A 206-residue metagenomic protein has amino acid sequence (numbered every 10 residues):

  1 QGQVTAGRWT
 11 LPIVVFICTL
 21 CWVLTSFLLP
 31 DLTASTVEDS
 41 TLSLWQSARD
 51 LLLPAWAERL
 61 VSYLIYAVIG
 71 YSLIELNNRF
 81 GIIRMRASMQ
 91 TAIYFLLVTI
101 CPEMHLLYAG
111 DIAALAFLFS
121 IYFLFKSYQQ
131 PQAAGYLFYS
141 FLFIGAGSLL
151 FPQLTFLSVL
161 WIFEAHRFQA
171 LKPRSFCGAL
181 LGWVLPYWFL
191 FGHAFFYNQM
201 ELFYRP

Functional and structural regions predicted by a protein language model:
Q1-I17, I83: N-terminal membrane topogenic signal
W22-D39, S175-P206: Transmembrane catalytic cores of multi-pass membrane glycosyltransferases and polysaccharide-assembly enzymes
L64-F80: Transmembrane-helix motifs of polytopic, lipid-linked glycan transferases
A87-P102, A114-F119, S140: Membrane-embedded helix bundles of polyisoprenyl
H105-I112: Short acidic/glycine- and proline-prone juxtamembrane loop motifs at membrane-interface regions of multi-pass membrane
S120-G135: Membrane-interface transmembrane helices that cradle and orient dolichyl/undecaprenyl
Y136-P152: Membrane-interface alpha helices of multi-pass inner-membrane proteins
L157-L181: Perimembrane helix-loop-helix junctions
